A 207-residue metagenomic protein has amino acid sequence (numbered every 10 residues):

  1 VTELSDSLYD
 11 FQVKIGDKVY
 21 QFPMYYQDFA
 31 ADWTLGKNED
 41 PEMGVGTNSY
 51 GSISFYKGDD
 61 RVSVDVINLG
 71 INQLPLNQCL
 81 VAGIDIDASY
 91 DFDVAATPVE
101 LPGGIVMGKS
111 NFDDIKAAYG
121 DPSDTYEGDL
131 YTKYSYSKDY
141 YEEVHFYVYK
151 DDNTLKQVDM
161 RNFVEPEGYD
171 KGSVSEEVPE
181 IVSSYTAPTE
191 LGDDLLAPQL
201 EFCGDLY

Functional and structural regions predicted by a protein language model:
V1-D6, L69-V94: Compositionally biased P/S/T/G-rich terminal and signal peptide-adjacent segments that lie outside catalytic cores
V1-M24: Short N-terminal edge-element motif at the start of the domain
F11-V19, T97-V106, Y185: Second-shell loop/turn segments in exported
Q27-C79, L101-Y207: A cross-family detector of function-defining hotspots
